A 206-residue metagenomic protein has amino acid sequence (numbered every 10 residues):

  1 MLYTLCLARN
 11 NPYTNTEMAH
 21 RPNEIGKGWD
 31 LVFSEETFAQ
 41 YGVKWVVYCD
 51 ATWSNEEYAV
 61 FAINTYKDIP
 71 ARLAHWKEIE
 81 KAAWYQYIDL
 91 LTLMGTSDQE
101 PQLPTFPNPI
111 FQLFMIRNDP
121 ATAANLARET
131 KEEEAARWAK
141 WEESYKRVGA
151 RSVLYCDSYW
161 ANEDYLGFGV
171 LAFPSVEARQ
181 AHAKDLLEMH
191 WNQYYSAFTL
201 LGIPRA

Functional and structural regions predicted by a protein language model:
M1-Y58, I63-K77, W84-L166, A172-K184 (+1 more regions): Short S/T/G/P-rich N-terminal loop/turn motif that feeds into the first structured element of a domain
N192-Q193: Accessory, usually C-terminal, subdomains that scaffold auxiliary metal cofactors
S196-A197: C-terminal structured interaction module
